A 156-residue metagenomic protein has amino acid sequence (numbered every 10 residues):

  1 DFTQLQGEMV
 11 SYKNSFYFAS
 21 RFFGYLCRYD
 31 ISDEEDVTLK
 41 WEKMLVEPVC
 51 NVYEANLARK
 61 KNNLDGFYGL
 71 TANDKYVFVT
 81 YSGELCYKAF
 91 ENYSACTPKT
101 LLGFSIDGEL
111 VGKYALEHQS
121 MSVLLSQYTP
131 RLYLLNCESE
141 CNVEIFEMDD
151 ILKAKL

Functional and structural regions predicted by a protein language model:
D1-T3, T38-N62, E117-H118: Surface-exposed loop and turn segments in beta-propeller and other repeat-based domains that flank or scaffold
F2-K13, Y17-A19, N62-N73, L124-Y128: Structural signature of eukaryotic scaffold interfaces centered on beta-propeller domains
F23, C96-P98, E140: A detector of repeated loop/turn-to-beta-strand junctions in beta-rich toroidal repeat architectures
Y29-K43, V111, F146-L156: Short loop/turn segments immediately following beta-strands, especially the blade-tip and inter-blade linker loops
V79-C96, N142-F146: Short, conserved, GDST-rich strand-edge loop motifs in beta-rich repeat architectures
N92-L110, E147-L152: Beta-propeller blade signature
L124-L156: Blade-level signature of beta-propeller repeat domains, shared across WD40, Kelch, NHL, RCC1 and BNR/Asp-box propellers
